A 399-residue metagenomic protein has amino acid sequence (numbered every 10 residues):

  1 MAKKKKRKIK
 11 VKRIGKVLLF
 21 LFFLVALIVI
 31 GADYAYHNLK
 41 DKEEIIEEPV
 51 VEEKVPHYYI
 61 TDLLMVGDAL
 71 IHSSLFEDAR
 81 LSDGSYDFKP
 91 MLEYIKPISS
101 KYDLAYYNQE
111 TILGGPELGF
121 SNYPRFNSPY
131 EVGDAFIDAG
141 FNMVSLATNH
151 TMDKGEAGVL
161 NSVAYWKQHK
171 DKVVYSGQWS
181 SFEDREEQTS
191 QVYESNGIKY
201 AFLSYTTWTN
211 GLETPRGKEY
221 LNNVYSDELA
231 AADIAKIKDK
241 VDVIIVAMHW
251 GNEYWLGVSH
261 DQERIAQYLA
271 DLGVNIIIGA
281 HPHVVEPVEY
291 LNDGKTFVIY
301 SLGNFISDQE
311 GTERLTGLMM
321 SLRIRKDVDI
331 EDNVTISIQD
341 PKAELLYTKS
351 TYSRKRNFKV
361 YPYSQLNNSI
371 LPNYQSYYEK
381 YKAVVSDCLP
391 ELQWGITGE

Functional and structural regions predicted by a protein language model:
M1-G15: N-terminal Lys/Arg-rich, disordered targeting/topogenic segments
A2-K3, F22-E399: Acidic, metal/ion-coordinating pockets
I14-F22: Alpha-helical transmembrane segments
